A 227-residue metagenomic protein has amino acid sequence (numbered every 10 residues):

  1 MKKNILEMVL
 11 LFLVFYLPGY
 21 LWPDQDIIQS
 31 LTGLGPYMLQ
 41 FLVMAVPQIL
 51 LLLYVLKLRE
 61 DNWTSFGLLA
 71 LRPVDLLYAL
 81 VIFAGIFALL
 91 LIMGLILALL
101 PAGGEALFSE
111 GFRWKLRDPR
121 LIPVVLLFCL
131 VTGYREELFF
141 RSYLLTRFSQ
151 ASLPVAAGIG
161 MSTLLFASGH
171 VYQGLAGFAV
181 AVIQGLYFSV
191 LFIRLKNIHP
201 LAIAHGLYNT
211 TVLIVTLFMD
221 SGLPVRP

Functional and structural regions predicted by a protein language model:
K2, R72-L76, D118-L121, A151-A157 (+2 more regions): Membrane-helix interface segments
K2-D61: Alpha-helical transmembrane segments in multi-pass membrane proteins
F12-P23, F87-L91, T163-V171, L207-T216: Aromatic-anchored segments of alpha-helical transmembrane domains
P18-D24, G177-P227: Functionally important transmembrane alpha-helices
I27-M38, W63-T132, S221-P227: Juxtamembrane helix-loop-helix connectors linking adjacent transmembrane helices in multi-pass membrane enzymes
V43-Q48, V124, V180-F188: Hydrophobic core segments of transmembrane alpha-helices in multi-pass, intramembrane catalytic enzymes
V81, V131, M161-S168, A179 (+3 more regions): Hydrophobic residues within alpha-helical transmembrane segments of multi-pass solute transporters/permease subunits
E110-S168: Function-critical hydrophobic alpha-helical transmembrane segments in multi-pass membrane proteins
